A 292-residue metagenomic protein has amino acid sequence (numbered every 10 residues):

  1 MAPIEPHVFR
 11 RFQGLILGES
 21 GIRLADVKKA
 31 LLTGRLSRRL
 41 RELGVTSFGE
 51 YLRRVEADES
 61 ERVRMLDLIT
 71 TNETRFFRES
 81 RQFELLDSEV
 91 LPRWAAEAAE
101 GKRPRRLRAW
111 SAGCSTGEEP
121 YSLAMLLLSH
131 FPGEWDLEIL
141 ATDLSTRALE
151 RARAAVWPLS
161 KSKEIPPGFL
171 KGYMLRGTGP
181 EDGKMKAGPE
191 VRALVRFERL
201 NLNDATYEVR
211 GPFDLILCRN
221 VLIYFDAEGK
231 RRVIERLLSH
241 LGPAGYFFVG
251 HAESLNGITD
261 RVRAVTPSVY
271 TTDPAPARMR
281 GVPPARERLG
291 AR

Functional and structural regions predicted by a protein language model:
M1-W110, G250: Conserved AdoMet
A112, W135-L217, V221-R232, S254-N256: Extended basic-aromatic, gly/pro-enriched interface segments that bind polyanionic ligands
T116-G133: Conserved SAM-binding loop of SAM-dependent methyltransferases across substrates and taxa, primarily the Class I
L128-I139, S239: Conserved helix-turn-beta segment immediately C-terminal to the redox Cys motif in thioredoxin-like folds
P132, W157, G242: Short conserved AdoMet
L215, N256-R292: Core SAM-dependent methyltransferase catalytic element
R231-P243: A short glycine-rich, Lys/Arg-flanked "PGG" loop and its adjoining helix->strand segment in the class I
P243-H251: Conserved beta-strand signature within the Rossmann-like core of class I S-adenosyl-L-methionine
